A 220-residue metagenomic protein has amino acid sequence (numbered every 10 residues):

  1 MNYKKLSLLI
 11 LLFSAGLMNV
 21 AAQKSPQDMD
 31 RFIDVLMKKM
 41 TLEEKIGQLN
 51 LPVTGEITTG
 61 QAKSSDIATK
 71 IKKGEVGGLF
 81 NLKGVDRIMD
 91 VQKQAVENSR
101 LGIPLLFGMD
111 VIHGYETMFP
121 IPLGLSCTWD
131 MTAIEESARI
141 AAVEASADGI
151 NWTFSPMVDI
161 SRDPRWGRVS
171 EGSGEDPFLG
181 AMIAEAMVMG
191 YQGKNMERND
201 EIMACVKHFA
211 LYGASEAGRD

Functional and structural regions predicted by a protein language model:
M1-S25: Bacterial Sec-dependent N-terminal signal peptides
A21-D220: Glycoside hydrolase catalytic-domain context in secreted enzymes
